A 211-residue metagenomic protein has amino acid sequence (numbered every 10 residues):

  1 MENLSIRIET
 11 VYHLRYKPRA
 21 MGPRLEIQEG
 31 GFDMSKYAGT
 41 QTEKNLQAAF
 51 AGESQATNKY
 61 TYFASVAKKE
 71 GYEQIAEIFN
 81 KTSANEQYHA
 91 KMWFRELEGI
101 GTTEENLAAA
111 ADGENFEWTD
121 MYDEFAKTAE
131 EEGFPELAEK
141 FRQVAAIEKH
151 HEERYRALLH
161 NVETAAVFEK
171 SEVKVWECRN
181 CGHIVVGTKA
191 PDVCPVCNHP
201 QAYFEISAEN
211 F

Functional and structural regions predicted by a protein language model:
M1-E2, M34: Accessible peptide chain termini
E2, R7-E9, E26-Q28: Charged/polar low-complexity intrinsically disordered segments
E9, P18-M21, S65, K127: N-terminal cationic amphipathic segment used for targeting or macromolecule association
H13-D33: Short, Lys/Arg-enriched N-terminal segments with co-localized hydrophobic residues within the first ~10-30 amino acids
F32-F211: Non-heme di-metal
